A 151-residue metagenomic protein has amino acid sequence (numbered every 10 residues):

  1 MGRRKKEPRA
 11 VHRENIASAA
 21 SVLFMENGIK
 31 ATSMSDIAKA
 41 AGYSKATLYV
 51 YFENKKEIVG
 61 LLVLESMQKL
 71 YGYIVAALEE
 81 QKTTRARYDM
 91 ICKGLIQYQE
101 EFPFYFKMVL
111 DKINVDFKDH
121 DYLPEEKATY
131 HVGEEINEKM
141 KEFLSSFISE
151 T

Functional and structural regions predicted by a protein language model:
M1-N27, A31-A40, E57-G60: Basic, helix-initiating cap at the start of DNA-binding domains
H12, K55, S66, L70 (+5 more regions): Hydrophobic/aromatic residues within well-ordered alpha-helical segments
A20, A41-F52: Short hydrophobic/aromatic patch on the recognition helix
M25, Y49-E53, E65: Base-recognition residues in the alpha-helical recognition helix of bacterial helix-turn-helix
L61, E65, V75-F104: Hydrophobic alpha-helical connector segments
V75, D119-E150: Amphipathic alpha-helical packing segments from all-alpha helical-bundle domains
E100-L123: Amphipathic alpha-helical segments used for helix-helix packing
K107, D111, S146-T151: Hydrophobic/aromatic-rich alpha-helical bundle segments in the mid-to-C-terminal region
